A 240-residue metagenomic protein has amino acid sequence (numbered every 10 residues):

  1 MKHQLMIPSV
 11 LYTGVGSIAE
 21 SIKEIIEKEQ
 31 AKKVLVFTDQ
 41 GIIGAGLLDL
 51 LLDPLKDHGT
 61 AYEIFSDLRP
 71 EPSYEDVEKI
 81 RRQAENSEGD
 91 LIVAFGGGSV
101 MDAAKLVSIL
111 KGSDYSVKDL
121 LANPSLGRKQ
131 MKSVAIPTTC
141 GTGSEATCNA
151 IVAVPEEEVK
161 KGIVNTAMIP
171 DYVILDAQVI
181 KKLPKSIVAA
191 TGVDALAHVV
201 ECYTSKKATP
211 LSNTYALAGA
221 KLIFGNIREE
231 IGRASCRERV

Functional and structural regions predicted by a protein language model:
M1-I64: An N-terminal, well-structured beta->alpha segment
V10-G14, I43, R69-P72, P184 (+2 more regions): Catalytic cores of large soluble enzymes that bind and process phosphate-bearing ligands
A31-K33, G89, P170: Local beta-strand N-terminus motif with an aromatic residue
L35-V36, L91-V93, V134: Conserved beta-strand elements of the Class I
I43-Y115, E229, R233-S235: N-terminal small/polar loop signature for handling phosphorylated ligands or for N-terminal nucleophile
G112-P210, G219: A glycine/threonine-rich phosphate-anchoring loop and its flanking beta-alpha core in nucleotide/phosphate-binding
C202-R237: Active-site segments that bind and position negatively charged phosphate/pyrophosphate groups
